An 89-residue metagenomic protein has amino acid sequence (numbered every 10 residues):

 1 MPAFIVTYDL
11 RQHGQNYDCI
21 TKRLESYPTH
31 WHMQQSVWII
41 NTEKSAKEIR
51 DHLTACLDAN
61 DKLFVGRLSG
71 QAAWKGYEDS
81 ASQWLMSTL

Functional and structural regions predicted by a protein language model:
M1-W31, I39-K44: Extended, hydrophobic alpha-helical segments
G14, K47, K75: Loop/helix-junction capping segments adjacent to catalytic residues or to phosphate/diphosphate-binding pockets
Y17-D18, R50, E78-D79: Conserved strand-to-helix beginnings and helix N-cap segments that scaffold or border functional pockets
E25-H32, C56-K62: A common structural junction motif
T29, Q35-I39, H52, R67-L68 (+1 more regions): Basic nucleic-acid-binding interfaces
K47-L53: A short, charged, amphipathic alpha-helix used as a generic interaction element across diverse proteins
C56-L89: C-terminal structural segments of small proteins and small subunits
